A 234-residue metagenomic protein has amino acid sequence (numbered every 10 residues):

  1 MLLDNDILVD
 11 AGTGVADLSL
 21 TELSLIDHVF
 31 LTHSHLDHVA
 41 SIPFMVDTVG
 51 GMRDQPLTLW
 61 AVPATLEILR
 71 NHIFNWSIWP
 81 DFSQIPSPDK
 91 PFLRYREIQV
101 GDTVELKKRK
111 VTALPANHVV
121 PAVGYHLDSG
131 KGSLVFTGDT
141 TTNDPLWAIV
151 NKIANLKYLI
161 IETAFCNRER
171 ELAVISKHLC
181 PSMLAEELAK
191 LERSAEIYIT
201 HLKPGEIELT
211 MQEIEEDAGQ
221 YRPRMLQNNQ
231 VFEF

Functional and structural regions predicted by a protein language model:
M1, D10, H33, L69 (+6 more regions): Divalent metal-coordination and catalytic microenvironments
M1-N5, L106, H126-G130: Active-site beta-strand termini and strand-to-loop segments that position acidic
M1-S34, A40-D54, P145-K152: Pre-active-site segment of Zn-dependent metallo-hydrolases
V9-G12, D27-D37, W60-V62, V135-T140 (+3 more regions): Active-site neighborhood of phospho(di)ester-bond hydrolases with catalytic His/Asp-centered motifs
S24, P91, R109, A154 (+1 more regions): Structured loop/turn residues at beta-strand edges in well-structured enzyme cores
A64-A122, G130, Q220-E233: Metallo-beta-lactamase
A122, T140-D144: Anionic-ligand binding region
N143-V231: Cap/insert and terminal regions of metallo-dependent hydrolase folds
